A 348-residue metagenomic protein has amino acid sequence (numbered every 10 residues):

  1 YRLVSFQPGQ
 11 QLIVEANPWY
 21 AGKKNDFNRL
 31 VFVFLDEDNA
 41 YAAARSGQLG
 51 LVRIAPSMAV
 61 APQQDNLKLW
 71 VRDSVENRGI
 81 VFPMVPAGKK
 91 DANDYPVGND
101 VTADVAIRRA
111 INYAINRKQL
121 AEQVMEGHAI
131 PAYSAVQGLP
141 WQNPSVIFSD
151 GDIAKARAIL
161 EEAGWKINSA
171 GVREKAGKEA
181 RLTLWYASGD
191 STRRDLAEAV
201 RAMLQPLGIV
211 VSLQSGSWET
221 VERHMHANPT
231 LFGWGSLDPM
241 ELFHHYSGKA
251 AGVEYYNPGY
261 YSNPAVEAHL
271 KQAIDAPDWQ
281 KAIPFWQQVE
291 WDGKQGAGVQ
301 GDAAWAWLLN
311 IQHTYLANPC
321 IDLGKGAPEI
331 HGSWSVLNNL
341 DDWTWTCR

Functional and structural regions predicted by a protein language model:
Y1, V14, L30, A43-A44 (+10 more regions): Residue-level signal for nonpolar/aromatic packing positions in well-ordered secondary structure
Y1-R2, L12-I13, N28-F34, E179-S188 (+1 more regions): Short, well-ordered beta-strand elements
Q7, Q11, A16, V75 (+4 more regions): Detector for C-terminal structural segments
E15-Y20, E76-I107, Q123, N310-Q312: A bilobed periplasmic-binding-protein/Venus flytrap-type ligand-binding module shared by bacterial periplasmic
N17-P62, S74, R201, V210-S212: Ligand-site clamp/hinge motif
K24-N28, V105, D150-T183: Immediate post-signal peptide segment of exported/extracytoplasmic ligand-binding proteins
D38-L49, Q63-D65, A106, E198-L207 (+1 more regions): Short helices/loops that flank or line small-molecule/ion binding pockets
V52, K166-S169, Q205-T220: Short, well-structured beta-strand/strand-turn elements
